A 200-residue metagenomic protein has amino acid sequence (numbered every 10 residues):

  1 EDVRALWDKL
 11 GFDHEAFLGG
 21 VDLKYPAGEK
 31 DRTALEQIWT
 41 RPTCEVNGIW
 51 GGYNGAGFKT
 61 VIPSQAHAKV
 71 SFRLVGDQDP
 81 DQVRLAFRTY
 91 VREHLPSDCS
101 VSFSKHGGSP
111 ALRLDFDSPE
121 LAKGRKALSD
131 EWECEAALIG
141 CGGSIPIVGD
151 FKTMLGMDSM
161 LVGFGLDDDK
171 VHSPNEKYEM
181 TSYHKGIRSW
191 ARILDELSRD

Functional and structural regions predicted by a protein language model:
E1-Q65, D77-A86, H94, D98-D200: An extended, acidic, His-containing surface patch that forms the Zn2+-binding/catalytic region of metallohydrolases
V70: Active-site helix-to-loop segments that bind/position phosphate- or nucleotide-bearing substrates and donors across
R73-V75: Solvent-exposed residues in well-ordered beta-strands and their adjoining turns, especially edge/terminal strands
